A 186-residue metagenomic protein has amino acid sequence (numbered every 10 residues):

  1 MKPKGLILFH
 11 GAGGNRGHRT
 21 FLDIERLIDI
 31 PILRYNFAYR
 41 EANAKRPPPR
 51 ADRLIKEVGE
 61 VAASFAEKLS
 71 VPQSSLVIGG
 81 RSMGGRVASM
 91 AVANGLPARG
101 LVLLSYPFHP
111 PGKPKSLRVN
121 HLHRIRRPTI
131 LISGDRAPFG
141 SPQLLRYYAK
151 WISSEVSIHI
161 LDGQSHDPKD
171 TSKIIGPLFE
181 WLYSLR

Functional and structural regions predicted by a protein language model:
K2-S75, R86-M90: Serine-hydrolase catalytic machinery in alpha/beta-hydrolase-like enzymes
G14, D135-G140, H166-D167: Acidic catalytic loop of the alpha/beta-hydrolase fold
K45, Q164-K173: Catalytic histidine-centered segment of alpha/beta-hydrolase-like enzymes
D52, K169-Y183: Post-His helix in hydrolase/transferase enzymes
V61-R124: Primarily recognizes the serine-hydrolase "nucleophile elbow" in alpha/beta-hydrolase and SGNH/GDSL folds
I125-R126, L131-S133: Short beta-strand/loop motif that positions the catalytic acidic residue of the alpha/beta-hydrolase fold
D135-V156: Conserved loop-alpha-helix segment in the C-terminal half of the alpha/beta-hydrolase fold that carries the catalytic
W151-D167: Catalytic histidine neighborhood in serine/cysteine hydrolases with alpha/beta-hydrolase-type architecture
